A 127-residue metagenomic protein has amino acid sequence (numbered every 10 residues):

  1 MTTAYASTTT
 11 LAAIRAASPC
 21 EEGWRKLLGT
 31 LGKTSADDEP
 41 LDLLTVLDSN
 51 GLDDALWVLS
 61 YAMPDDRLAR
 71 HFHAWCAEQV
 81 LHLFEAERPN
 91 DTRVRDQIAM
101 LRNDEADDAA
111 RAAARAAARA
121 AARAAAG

Functional and structural regions predicted by a protein language model:
M1-G127: Short, glycine-biased loop/turn motifs at secondary-structure junctions and in low-complexity Ser/Thr/Pro-rich termini
